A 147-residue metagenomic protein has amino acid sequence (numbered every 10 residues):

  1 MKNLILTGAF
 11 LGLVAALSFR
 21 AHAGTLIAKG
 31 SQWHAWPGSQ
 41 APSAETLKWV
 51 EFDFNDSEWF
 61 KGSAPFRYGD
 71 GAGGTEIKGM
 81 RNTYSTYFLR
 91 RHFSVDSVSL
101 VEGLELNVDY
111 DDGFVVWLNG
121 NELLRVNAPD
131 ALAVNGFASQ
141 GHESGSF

Functional and structural regions predicted by a protein language model:
M1-L4: Positively charged n-region of N-terminal signal peptides that target proteins for export
T7-S18: Bacterial N-terminal signal peptides
F19-Q40: Boundary/junction segments of secreted and surface-exposed precursor proteins
W33, W59, F93, S99-G120: Aromatic-lined ligand-binding clefts that engage carbohydrates, nucleic acids, or primary amines
A35-F54: Short, tryptophan-glycine- and acidic/Ser/Thr-enriched carbohydrate-recognition patches
G38, A64, R125-V126: Residue-level detector of high-confidence beta-strand sites
F52-R90: Surface-exposed, low-complexity/disordered Ser/Thr/Gly/Pro/Asn-rich loops and linkers
N119-F147: Beta-strand-rich ligand-recognition modules
